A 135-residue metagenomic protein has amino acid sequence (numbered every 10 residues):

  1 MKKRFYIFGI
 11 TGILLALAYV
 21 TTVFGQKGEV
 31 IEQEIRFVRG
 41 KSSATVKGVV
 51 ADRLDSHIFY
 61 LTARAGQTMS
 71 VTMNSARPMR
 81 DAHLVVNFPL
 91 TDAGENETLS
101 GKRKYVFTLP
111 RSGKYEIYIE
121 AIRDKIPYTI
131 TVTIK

Functional and structural regions predicted by a protein language model:
K2-I10: Bacterial N-terminal signal peptides that target proteins for export
T11-I13, A18, V23: Cleavable N-terminal signal peptides
V23-Y60: Non-catalytic extracellular/lumenal accessory regions of secreted precursors
H57-F59, R123-K135: Edge beta-strands of jelly-roll/beta-sandwich modules across compartments, strongly enriched in secreted/luminal
I58-A76, E116-I119: Hydrophobic beta-strand segments within beta-rich accessory/binding domains
M69, T108-K125: Noncatalytic modules at the cell exterior or secretory-pathway interfaces, chiefly beta-strand-rich lectin/adhesion
R77-A93: Short, surface-exposed beta-strand/strand-loop-strand elements in extracellular ectodomains
G94-G101: Short beta-strand segments within Ig-like beta-sandwich modules, predominantly Fibronectin type-III
